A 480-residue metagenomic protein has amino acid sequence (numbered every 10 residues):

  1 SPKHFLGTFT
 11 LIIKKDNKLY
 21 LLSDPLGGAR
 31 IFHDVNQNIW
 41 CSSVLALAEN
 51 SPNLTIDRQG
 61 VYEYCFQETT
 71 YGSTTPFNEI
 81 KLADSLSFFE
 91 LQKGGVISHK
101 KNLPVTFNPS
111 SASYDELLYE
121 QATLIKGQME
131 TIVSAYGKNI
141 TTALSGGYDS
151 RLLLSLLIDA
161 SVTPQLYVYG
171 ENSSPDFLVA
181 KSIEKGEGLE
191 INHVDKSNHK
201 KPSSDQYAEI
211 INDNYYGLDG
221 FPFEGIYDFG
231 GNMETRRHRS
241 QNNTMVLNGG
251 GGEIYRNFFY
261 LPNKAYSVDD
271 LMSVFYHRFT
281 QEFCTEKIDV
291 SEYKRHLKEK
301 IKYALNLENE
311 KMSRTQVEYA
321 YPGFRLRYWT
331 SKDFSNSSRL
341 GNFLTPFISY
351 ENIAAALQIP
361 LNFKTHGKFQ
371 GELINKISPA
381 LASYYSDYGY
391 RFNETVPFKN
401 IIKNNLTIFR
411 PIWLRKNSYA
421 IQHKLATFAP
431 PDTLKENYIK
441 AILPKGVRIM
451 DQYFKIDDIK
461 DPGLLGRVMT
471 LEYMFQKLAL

Functional and structural regions predicted by a protein language model:
S1-L144, L152-P202: Cysteine-centered catalytic environments shared across enzyme families
T8, G137-I140, Q206-Y260, H296-N342: Conserved adenosine/adenylate-binding substructure
P25-A29, L45-L47, Y148-S150, N172-S174 (+6 more regions): Short, solvent-exposed loop/turn segments at secondary-structure junctions
D84, E120, L124, Y148 (+10 more regions): Generic recognition of stable, solvent-exposed alpha-helical segments in well-folded globular domains
T106-E116, K138-I140, P164-V168, N214-L218 (+3 more regions): Glycine- and acidic
Y167-V168, L247-N248, T470: Short beta-strand segments
N172-E234, G252-F279, P360: ATP-dependent adenylate-handling ligase core
Q281-L480: Adenosyl-5′-phosphate
